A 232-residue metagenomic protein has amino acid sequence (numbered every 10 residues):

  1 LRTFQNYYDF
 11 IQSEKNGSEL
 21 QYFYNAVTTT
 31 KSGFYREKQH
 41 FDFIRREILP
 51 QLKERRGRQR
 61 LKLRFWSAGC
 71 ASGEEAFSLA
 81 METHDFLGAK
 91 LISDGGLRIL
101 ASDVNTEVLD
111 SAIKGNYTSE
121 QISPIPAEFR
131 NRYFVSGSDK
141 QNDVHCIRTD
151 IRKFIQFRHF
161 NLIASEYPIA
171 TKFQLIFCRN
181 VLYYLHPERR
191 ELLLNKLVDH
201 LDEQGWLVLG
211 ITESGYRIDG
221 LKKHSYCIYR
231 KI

Functional and structural regions predicted by a protein language model:
L1-W66, G210: Conserved AdoMet
R45, A80-H84, V198: A structural alpha-helix within SAM-dependent methyltransferase catalytic domains
R60-F77, R98-L100: Conserved class I S-adenosyl-L-methionine
A68, A89-F177, V181-R189, S214-Y216 (+1 more regions): Extended basic-aromatic, gly/pro-enriched interface segments that bind polyanionic ligands
S72-L91: Conserved SAM-binding loop of SAM-dependent methyltransferases across substrates and taxa, primarily the Class I
E191-E203: A short glycine-rich, Lys/Arg-flanked "PGG" loop and its adjoining helix->strand segment in the class I
E203-I211: Conserved beta-strand signature within the Rossmann-like core of class I S-adenosyl-L-methionine
I211-I232: Class I S-adenosyl-L-methionine
